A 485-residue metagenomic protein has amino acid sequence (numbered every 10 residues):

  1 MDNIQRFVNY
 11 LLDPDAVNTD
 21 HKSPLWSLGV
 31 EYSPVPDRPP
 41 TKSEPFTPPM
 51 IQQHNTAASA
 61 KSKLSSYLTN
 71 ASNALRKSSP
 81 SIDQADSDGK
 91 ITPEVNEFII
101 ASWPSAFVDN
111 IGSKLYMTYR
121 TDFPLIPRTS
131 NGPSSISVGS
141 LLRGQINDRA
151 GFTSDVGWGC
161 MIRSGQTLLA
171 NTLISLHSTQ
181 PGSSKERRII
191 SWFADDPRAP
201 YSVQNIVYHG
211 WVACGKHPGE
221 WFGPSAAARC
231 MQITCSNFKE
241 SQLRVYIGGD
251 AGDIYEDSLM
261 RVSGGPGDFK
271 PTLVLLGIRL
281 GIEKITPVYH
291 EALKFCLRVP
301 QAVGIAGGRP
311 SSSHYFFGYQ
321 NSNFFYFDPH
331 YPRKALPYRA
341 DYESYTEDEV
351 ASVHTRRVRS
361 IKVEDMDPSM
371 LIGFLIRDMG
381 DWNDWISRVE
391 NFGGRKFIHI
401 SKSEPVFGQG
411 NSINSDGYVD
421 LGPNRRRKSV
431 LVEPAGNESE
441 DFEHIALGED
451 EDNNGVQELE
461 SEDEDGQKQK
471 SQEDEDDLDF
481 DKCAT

Functional and structural regions predicted by a protein language model:
M1-S154, W158, A170-L173, H177-T485: Cysteine-dependent deubiquitinase/ubiquitin-like isopeptidase catalytic cores across multiple families
S164-G165, A227: Stable alpha-helical elements in mature extracytoplasmic
